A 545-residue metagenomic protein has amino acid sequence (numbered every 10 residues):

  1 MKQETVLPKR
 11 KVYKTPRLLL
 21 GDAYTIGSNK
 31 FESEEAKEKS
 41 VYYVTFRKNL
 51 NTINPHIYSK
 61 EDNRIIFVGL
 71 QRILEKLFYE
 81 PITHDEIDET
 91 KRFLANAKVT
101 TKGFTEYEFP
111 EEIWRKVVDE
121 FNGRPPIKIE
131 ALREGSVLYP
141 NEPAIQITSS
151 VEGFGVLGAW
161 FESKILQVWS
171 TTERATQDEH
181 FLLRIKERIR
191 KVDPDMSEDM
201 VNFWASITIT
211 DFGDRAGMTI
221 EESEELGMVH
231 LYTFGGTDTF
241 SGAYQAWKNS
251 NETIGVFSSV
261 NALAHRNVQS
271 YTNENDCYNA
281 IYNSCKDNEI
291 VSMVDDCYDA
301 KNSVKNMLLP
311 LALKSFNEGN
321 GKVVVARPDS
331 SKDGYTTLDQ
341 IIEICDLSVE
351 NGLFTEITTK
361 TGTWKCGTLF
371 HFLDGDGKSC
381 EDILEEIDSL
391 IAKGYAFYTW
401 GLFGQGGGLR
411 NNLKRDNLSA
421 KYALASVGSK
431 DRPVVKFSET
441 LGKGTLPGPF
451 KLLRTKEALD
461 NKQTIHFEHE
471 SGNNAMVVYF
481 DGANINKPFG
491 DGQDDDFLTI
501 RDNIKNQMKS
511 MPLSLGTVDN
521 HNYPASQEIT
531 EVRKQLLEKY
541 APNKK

Functional and structural regions predicted by a protein language model:
K2-E80, T239, N249, D333 (+2 more regions): Gly/Ser/Thr/Ala-enriched C-terminal appendages of enzymes
K2-T52, L94, K98, G103 (+4 more regions): Buried, small/hydrophobic-residue-enriched core segments of structured protein domains
D62, F67-K76, T90, V151 (+3 more regions): Generic hydrophobic, helix-prone segments enriched in Leu/Val/Ile
N63-E108: Aromatic- and Gly/Pro-rich amphipathic surface segment
P110, M218-I220, S526, T530: Generic structural signal for alpha-helix starts
G255, I290-S292, V323-R327, T361-K365 (+2 more regions): Structural preference for beta-strand elements that scaffold enzyme active sites
